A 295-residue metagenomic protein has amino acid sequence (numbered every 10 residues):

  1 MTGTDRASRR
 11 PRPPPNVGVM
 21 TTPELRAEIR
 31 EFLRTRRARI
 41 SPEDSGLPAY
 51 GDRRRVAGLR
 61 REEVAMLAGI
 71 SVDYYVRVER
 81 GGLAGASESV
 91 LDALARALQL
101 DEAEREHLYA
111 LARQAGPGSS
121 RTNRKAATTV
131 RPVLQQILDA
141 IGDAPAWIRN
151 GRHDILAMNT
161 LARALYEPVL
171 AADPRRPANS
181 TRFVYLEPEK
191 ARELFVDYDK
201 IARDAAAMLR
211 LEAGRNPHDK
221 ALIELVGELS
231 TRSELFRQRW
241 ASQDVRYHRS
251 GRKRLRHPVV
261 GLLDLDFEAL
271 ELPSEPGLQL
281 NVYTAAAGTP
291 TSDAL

Functional and structural regions predicted by a protein language model:
T2-R12: Compositionally biased, low-complexity flexible segments
R10-L59: A short, Lys/Arg-rich alpha-helix, primarily the initiator
T22-R36, A86-T129: Short amphipathic recognition helices of helix-turn-helix/homeodomain-type DNA-binding modules
D44-G58, G118-V133, D139-A140: An N-terminal domain-cap segment
Y50-R55, R61-E62, A68-G85, A95: Recognition helix of helix-turn-helix/homeodomain-like DNA-binding domains that insert into the DNA major groove
A127, P132-L295: Hydrophobic protein-protein interaction segments
